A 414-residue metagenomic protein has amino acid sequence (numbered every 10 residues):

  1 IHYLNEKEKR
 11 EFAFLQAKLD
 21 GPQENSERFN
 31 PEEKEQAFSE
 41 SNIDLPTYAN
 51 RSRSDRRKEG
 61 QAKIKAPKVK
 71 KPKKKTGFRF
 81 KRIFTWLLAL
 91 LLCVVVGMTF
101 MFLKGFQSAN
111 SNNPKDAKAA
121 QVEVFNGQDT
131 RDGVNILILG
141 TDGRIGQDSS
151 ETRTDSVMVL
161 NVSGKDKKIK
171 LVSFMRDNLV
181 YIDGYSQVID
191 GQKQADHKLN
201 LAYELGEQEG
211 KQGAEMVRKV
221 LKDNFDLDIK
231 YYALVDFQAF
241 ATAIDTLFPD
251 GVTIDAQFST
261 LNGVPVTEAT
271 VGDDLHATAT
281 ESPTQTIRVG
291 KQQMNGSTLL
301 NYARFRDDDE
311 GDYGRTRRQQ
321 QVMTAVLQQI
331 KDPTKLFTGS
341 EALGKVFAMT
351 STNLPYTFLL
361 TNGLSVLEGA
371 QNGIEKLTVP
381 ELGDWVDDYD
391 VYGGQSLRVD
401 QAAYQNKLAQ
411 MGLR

Functional and structural regions predicted by a protein language model:
H2-R414: Non-catalytic, solvent-exposed segments at the cell envelope interface
